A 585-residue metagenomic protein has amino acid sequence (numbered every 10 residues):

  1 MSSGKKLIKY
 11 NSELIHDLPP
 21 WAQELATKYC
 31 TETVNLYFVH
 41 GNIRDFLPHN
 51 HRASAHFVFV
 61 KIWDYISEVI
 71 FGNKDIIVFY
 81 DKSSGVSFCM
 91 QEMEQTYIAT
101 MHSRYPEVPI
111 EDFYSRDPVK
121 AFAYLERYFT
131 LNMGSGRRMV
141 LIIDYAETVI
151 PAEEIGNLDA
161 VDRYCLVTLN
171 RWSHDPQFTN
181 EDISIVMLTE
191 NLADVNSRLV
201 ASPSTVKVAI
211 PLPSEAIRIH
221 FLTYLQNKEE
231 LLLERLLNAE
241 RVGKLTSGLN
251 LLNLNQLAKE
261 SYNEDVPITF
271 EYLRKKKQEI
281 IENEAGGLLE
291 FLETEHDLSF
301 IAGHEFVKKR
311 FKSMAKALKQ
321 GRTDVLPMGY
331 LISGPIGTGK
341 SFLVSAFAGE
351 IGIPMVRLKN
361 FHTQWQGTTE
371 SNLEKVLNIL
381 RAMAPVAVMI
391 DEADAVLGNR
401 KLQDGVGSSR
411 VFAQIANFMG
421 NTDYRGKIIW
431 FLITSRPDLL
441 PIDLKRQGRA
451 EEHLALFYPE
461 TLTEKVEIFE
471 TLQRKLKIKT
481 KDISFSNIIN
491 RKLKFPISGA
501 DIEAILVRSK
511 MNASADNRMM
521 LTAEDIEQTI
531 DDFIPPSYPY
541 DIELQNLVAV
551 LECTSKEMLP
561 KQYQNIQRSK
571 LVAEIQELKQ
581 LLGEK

Functional and structural regions predicted by a protein language model:
K5, K9, E13-C30, Y37 (+2 more regions): Walker A/P-loop NTP-binding motif of AAA+ ATPase domains
Y37-V39, R44: Long, compositionally biased, glycine/small-hydrophobic-enriched stretches that function as flexible linkers, tethers
L199, V266-L298: Conserved ASCE P-loop NTPase core motifs with emphasis on AAA+ ATPases
F221, L231-L249, K481: Amphipathic alpha-helical segments of the small helical/lid subdomains adjacent to P-loop NTPase cores
K244-Y272, K316-Q320, K492-E524, Q528-P539: AAA+ ATPase "lid" subdomain C-terminal helix
N283-E350, N378, A382-M383, A500 (+1 more regions): C-terminal engagement/docking regions of AAA+ P-loop ATPases
